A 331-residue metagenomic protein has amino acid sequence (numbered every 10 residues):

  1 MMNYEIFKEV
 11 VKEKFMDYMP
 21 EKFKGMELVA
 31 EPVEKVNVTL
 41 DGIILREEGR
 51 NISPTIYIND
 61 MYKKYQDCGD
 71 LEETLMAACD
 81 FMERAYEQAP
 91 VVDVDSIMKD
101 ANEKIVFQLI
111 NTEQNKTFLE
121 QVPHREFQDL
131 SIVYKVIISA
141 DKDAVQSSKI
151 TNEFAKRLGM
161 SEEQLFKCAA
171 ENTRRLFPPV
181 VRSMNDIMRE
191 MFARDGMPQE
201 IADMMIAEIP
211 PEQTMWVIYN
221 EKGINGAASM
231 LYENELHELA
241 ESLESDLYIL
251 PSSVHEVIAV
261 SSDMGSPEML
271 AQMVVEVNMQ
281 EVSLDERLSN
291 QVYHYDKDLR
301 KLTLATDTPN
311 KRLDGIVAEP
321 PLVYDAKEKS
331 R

Functional and structural regions predicted by a protein language model:
M1-V36: N-terminal alpha-helical "arm" segments
M2, N152-K156, M160, G223-M230: Generic amphipathic alpha-helical segments used as scaffolds and interaction surfaces in large, multi-domain proteins
N3-V11, D70, T74, S161 (+3 more regions): Short amphipathic alpha-helical segments
V11-F23, A78, M82, Y86 (+3 more regions): Hydrophobic, Leu/Ile/Phe/Ala-enriched alpha-helical segments that form helix-helix packing faces
E13-D17, G42-I43, Q199-I206, L236 (+1 more regions): Intrinsically disordered, low-complexity boundary segments flanking structured domains
M19, F23, P90, F177-V181 (+2 more regions): Residue-level signal for secondary-structure boundary elements
M26-V217: Charged, alpha-helical interface segments at or near domain boundaries
E221-R331: C-terminal structured domains
